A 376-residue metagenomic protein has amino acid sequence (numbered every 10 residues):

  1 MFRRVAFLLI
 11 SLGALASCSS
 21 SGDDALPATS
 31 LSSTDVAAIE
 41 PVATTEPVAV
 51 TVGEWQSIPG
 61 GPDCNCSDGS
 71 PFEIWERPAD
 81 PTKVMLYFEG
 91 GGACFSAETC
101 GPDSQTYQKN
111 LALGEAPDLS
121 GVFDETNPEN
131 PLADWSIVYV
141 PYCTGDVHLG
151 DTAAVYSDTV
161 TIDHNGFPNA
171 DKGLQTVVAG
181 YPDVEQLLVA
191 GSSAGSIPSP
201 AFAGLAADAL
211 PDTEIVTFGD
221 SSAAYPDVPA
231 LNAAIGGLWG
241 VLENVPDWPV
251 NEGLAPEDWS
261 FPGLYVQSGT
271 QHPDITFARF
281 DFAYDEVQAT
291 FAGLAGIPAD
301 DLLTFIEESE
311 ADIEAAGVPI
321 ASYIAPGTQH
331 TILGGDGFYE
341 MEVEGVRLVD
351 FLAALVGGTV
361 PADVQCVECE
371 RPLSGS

Functional and structural regions predicted by a protein language model:
M1-A6: Bacterial N-terminal signal peptides that target proteins for export
F7-S11: Hydrophobic helical h-region of N-terminal Sec-dependent signal peptides in bacterial secretory/periplasmic proteins
A14-S17: C-terminal motif of bacterial Sec signal peptides marking the signal peptidase cleavage site
S19-G22, L26-S376: C-terminal His-loop and adjacent cap/lid subdomain of alpha/beta-hydrolase
